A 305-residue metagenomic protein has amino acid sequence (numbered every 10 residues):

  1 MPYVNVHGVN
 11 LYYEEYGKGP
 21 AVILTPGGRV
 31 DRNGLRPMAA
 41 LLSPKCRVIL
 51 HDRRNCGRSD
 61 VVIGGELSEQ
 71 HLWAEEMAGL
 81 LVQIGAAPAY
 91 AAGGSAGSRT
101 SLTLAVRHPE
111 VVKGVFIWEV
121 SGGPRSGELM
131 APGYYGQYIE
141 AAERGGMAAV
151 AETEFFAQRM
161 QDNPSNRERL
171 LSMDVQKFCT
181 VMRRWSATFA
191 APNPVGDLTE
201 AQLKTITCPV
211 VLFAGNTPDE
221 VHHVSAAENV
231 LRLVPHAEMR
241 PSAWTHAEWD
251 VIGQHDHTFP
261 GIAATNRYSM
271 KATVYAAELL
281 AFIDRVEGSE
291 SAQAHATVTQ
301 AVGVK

Functional and structural regions predicted by a protein language model:
N5-V61: Conserved HGGG/HGGXW glycine-rich cap/lid loop of the alpha/beta-hydrolase fold
L50-A92, T258-V274: Active-site loop/oxyanion-hole signature of alpha/beta-hydrolase fold enzymes
G93, G97-S98: Catalytic nucleophile loop
R99-R107, K113-E143: Flexible "cap/lid" loop of the alpha/beta hydrolase fold
L171-A201: Hydrophobic, aromatic-rich cap/lid helix
I206, L212-A214: Short beta-strand/loop motif that positions the catalytic acidic residue of the alpha/beta-hydrolase fold
D219-A226: Conserved alpha/beta-hydrolase "acid-adjacent" motif
H236-K305: Catalytic active-site module of serine/aspartate enzymes centered on a nucleophile-bearing elbow/loop
